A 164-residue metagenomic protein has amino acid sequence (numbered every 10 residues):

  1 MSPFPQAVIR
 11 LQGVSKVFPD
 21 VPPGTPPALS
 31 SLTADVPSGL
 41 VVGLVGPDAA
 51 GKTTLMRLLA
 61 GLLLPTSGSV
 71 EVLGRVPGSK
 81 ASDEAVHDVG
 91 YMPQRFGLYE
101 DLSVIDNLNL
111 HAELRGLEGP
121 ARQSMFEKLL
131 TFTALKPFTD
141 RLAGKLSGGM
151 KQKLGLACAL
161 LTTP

Functional and structural regions predicted by a protein language model:
S2-L11, K16-S31, S38, S79-A81: A short, flexible loop at the N-terminus of ABC-type nucleotide-binding domains that lies
P47-G51: Walker A (P-loop) phosphate-binding loop of ABC-type ATPase nucleotide-binding domains
A60: Helix-to-loop junction immediately C-terminal to a conserved catalytic motif
G68-S79, E84-A85: Conserved ABC transporter NBD signature motif
N109, E113, P120-F138: Conserved ABC ATPase "signature" region
L156: Hydrophobic anchor residue at the start of the ABC signature
